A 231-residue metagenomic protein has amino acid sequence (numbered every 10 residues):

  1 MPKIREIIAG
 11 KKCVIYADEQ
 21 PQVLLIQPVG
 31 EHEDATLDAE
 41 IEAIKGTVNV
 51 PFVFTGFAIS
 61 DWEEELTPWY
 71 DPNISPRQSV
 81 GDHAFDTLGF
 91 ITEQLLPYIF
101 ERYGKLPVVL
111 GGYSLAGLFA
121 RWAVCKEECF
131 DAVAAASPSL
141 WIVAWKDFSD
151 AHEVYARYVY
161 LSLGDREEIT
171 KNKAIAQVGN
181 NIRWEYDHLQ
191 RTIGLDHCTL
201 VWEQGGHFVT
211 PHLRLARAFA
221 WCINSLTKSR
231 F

Functional and structural regions predicted by a protein language model:
M1-V23, F52, G56, C198: A domain-start/cap signature at the N-terminus of enzymes
E19-R102: Serine-hydrolase catalytic machinery in alpha/beta-hydrolase-like enzymes
I26-G30, S137, L163: The conserved beta1-alpha1 loop
P107-G112, A136: Short beta-strand immediately N-terminal to the catalytic nucleophile in serine-hydrolase-like folds
G111-A116, A120: Gly/Ala-rich beta-loop-alpha elbow adjacent to hydrolase catalytic centers
W122-A132: Conserved hydrolase catalytic core segment
L140-R214, C222: The feature captures the conserved acid-bearing segment of alpha/beta-hydrolase catalytic domains
R214-F231: Catalytic active-site module of serine/aspartate enzymes centered on a nucleophile-bearing elbow/loop
